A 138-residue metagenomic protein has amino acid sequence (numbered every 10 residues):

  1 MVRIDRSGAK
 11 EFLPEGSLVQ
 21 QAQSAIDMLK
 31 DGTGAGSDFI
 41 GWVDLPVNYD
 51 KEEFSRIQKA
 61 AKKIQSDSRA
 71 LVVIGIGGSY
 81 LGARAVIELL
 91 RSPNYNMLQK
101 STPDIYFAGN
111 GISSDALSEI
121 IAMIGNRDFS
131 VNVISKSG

Functional and structural regions predicted by a protein language model:
M1-G138: Conserved N-terminal alpha-helical segment that immediately precedes and caps sugar-phosphate-binding
